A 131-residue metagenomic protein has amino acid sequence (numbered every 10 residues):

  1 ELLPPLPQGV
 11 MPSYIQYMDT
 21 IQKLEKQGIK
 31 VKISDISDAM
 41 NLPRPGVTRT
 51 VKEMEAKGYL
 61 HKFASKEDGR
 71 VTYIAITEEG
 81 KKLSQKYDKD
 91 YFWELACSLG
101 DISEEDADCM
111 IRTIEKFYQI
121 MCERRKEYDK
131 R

Functional and structural regions predicted by a protein language model:
E1-T20, F117-M121: N-terminal amphipathic alpha-helix
S13-Y17, K32, E79, D106: N-terminal positioning helix adjacent to the helix-turn-helix/winged-helix DNA-binding module
D19-K26, D88: Short, locally clustered residues in the helix-turn-helix/winged-helix DNA-binding domain
S37: The alpha-helix within a helix-turn-helix
P45: Key DNA-contact positions within bacterial/archaeal DNA-binding proteins
K52-C109: Charged, amphipathic alpha-helical coiled-coil/dimerization segments
E105-R131: C-terminal regulatory/oligomerization modules of transcriptional regulators
